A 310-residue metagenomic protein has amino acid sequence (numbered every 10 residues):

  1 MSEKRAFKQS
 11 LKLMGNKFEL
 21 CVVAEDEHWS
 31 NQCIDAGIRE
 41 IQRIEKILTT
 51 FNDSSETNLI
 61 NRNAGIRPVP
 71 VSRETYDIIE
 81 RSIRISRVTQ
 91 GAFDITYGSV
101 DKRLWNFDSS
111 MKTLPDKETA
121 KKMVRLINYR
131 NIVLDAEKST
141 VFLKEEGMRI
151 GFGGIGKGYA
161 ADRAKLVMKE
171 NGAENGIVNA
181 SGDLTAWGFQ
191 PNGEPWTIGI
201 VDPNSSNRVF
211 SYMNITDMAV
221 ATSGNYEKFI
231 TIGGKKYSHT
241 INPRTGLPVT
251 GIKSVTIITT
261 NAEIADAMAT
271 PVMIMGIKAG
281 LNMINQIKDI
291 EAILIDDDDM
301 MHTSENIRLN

Functional and structural regions predicted by a protein language model:
M1-N310: Mature catalytic core of soluble alpha/beta enzymes
